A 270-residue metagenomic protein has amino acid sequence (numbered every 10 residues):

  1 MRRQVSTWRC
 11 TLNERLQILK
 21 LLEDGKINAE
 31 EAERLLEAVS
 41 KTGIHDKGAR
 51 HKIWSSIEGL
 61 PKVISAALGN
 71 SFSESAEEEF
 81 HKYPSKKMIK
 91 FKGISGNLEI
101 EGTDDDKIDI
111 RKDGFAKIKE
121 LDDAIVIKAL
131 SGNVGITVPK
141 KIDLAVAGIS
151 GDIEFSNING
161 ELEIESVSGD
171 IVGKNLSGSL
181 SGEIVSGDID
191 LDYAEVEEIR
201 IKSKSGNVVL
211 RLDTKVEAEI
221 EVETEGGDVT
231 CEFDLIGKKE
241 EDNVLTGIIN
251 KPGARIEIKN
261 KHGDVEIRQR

Functional and structural regions predicted by a protein language model:
R2-R270: Intrinsically disordered, low-complexity terminal regions
